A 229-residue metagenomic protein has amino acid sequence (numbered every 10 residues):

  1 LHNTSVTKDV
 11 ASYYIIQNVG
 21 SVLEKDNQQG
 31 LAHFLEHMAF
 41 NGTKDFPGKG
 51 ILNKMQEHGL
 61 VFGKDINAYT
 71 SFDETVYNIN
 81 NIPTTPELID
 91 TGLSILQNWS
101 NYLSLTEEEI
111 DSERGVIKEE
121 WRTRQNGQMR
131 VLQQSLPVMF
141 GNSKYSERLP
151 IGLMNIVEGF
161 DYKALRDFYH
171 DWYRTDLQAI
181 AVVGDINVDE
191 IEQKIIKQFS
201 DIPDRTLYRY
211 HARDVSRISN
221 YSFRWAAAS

Functional and structural regions predicted by a protein language model:
L1-N53, N78, E87, T91-S94 (+1 more regions): His/Glu-rich zincin catalytic helix
T43-K44, I51-F168, R209-F223: Acidic/histidine-enriched segments that form metal/cofactor-coordinating and catalytic pocket/exosite environments
